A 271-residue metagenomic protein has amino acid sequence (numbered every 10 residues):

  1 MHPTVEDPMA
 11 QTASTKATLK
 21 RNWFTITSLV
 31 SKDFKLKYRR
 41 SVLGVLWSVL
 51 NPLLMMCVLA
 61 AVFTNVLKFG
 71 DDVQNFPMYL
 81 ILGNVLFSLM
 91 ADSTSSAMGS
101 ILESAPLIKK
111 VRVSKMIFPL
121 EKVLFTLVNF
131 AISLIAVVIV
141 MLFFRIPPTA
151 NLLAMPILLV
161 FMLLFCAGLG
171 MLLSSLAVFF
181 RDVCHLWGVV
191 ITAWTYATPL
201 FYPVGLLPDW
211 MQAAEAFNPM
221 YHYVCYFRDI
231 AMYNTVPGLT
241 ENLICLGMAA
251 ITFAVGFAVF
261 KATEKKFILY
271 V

Functional and structural regions predicted by a protein language model:
M1-V271: Hydrophobic transmembrane alpha-helices and immediately adjacent juxtamembrane helices of multi-pass inner-membrane
